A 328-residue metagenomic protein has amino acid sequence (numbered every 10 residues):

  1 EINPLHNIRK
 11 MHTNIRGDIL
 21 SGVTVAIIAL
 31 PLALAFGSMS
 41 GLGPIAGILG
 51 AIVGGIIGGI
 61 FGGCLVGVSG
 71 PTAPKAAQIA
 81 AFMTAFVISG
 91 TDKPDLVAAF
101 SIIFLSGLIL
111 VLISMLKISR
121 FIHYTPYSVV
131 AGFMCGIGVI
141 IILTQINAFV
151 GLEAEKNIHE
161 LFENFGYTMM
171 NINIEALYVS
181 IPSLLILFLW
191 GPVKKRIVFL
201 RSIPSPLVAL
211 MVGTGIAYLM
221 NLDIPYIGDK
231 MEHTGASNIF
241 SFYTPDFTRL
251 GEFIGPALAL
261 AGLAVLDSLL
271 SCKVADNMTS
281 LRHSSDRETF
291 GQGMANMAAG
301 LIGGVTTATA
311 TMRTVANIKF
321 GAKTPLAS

Functional and structural regions predicted by a protein language model:
E1-S328: Transmembrane helical cores of multi-pass ion-transport proteins
